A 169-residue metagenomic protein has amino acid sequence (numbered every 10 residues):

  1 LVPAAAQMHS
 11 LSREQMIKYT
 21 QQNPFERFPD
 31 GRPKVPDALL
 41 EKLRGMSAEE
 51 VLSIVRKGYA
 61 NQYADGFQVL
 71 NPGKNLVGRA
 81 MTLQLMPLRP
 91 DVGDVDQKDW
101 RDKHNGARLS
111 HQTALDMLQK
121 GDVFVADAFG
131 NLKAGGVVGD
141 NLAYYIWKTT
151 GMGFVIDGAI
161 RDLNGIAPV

Functional and structural regions predicted by a protein language model:
L1-A5: C-terminal segment of classical bacterial N-terminal signal peptides
Q7-E50, V55-K57: N-terminal pre-domain segments of enzymes
V55-V169: Feature captures the catalytic cores and cofactor-binding loops of soluble hydro-lyases/lyases that act on carboxylate
